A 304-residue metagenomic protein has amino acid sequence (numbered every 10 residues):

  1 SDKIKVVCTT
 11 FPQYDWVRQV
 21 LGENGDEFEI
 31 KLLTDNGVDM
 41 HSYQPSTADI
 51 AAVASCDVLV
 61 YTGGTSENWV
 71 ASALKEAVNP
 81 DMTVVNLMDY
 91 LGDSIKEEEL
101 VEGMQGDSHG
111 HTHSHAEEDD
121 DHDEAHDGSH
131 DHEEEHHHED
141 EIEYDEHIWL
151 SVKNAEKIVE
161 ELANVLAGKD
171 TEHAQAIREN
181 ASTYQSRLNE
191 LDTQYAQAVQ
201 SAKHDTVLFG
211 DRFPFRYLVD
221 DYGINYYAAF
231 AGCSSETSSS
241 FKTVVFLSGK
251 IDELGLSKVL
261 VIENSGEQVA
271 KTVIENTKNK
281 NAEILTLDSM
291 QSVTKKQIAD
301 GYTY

Functional and structural regions predicted by a protein language model:
S1-Y304: Extracytoplasmic metal-acquisition and chelation regions
